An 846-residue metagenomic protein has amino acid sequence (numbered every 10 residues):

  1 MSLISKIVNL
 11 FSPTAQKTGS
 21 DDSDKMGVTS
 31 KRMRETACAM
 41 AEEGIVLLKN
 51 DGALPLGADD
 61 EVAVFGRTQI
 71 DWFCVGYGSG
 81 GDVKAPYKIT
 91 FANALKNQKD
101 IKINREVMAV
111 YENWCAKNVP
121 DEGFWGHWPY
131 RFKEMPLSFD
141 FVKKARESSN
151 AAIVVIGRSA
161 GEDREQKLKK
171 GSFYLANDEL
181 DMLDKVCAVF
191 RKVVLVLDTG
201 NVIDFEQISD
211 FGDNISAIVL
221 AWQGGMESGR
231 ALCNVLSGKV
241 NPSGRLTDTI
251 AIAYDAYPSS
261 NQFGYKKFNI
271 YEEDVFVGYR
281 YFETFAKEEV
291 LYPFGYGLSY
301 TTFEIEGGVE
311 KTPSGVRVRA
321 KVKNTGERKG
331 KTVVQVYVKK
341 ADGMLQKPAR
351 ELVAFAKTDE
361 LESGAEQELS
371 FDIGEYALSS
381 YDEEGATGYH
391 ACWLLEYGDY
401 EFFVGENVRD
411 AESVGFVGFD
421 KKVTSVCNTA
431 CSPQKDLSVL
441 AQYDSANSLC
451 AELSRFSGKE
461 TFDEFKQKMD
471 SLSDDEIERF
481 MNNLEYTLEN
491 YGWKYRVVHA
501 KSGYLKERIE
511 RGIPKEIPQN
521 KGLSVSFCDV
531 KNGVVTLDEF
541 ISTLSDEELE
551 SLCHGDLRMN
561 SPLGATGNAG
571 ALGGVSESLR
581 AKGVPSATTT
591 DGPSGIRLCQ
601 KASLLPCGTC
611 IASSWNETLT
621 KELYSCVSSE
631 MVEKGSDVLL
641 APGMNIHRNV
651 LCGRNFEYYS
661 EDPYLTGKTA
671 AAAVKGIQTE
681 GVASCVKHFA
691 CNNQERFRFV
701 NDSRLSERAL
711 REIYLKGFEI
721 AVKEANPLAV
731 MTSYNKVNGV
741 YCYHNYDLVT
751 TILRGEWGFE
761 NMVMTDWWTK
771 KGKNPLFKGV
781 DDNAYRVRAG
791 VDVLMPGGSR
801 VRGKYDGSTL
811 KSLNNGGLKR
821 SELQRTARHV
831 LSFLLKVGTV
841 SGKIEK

Functional and structural regions predicted by a protein language model:
M1-Y389, W393-D410, A430-K846: Glycoside hydrolase catalytic-domain context in secreted enzymes
D410-A430: Short beta-strand elements
